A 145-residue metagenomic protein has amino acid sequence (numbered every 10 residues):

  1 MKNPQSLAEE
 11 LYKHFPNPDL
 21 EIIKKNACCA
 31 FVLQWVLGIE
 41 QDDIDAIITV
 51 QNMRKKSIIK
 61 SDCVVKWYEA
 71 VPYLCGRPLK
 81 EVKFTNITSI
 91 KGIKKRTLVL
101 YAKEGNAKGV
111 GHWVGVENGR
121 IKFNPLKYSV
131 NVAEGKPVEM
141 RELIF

Functional and structural regions predicted by a protein language model:
M1-I59: Active-site nucleophile-adjacent alpha helix/oxyanion-hole segment immediately C-terminal to the catalytic cysteine
Q41, T49-E142: Conserved active-site-adjacent core of cysteine acyl-enzyme catalytic domains
